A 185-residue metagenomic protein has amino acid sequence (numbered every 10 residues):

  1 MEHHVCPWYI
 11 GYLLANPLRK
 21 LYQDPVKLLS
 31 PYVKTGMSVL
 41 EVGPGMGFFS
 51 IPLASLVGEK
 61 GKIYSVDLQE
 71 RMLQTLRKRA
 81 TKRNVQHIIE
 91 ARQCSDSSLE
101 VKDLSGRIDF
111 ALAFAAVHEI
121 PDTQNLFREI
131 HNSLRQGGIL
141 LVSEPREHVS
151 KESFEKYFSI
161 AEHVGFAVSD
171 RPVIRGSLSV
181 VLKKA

Functional and structural regions predicted by a protein language model:
H4-Y22: Class I SAM-dependent methyltransferase Rossmann-like catalytic core, especially the SAM/SAH-binding loop
R19-M37: Conserved alpha-helix/loop element of class I SAM-dependent methyltransferases that forms part of the SAM/SAH-binding
L40, M46, I51-L99: Class I SAM-dependent methyltransferase SAM/SAH-binding core
S97-A111: A short acidic, Gly/Pro-enriched loop at the edge of an enzyme's catalytic core that lines a small-molecule cofactor
I108-P121: A short SAM/SAH-binding and catalytic strip from SAM-dependent methyltransferases
Q124-Q136: A short glycine-rich, Lys/Arg-flanked "PGG" loop and its adjoining helix->strand segment in the class I
G137-E144: Conserved beta-strand signature within the Rossmann-like core of class I S-adenosyl-L-methionine
V164, V173-A185: Core SAM-dependent methyltransferase catalytic element
